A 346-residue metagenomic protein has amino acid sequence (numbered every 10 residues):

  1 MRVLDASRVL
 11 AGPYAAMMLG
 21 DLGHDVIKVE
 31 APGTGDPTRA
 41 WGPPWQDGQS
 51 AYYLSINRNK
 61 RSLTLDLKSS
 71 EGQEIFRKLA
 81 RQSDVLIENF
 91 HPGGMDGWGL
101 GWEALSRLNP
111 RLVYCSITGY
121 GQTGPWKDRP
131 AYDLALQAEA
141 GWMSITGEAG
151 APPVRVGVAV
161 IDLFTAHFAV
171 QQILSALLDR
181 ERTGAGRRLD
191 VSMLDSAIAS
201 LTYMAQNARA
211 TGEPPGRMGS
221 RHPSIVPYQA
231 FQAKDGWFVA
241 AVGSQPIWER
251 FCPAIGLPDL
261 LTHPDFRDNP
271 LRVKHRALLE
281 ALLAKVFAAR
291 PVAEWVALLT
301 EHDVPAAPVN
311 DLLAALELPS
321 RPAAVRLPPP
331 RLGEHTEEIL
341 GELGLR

Functional and structural regions predicted by a protein language model:
M1-R182, R331, H335-R346: N-terminal helix-loop segment corresponding to the beta1-alpha1 unit of nucleotide/adenylate-binding folds
M1-R2, G216, Q232, A297 (+1 more regions): Terminal low-complexity tails and localization/encapsulation signals of metabolic enzymes
G33, Y120-G121, M193-I198, D235-W237 (+3 more regions): Glycine-rich beta-alpha junction loops
D36-T38, A208-P215: Short Pro/Gly-enriched beta-strand edge/turn motifs at strand-loop
K60, G184, S320-P322: Glycine-centered positions within short beta-strands or beta-hairpins
Q122, G150-A159, E181-A197, G216-P223 (+1 more regions): Conserved Rossmann-fold dehydrogenase catalytic segment
A166-G186, A199-T211, C252-P258: Oxidoreductase and adenylate-handling cofactor-binding alpha/beta cores
R221, V226-H302, A306: Aromatic-enriched alpha-helical interface/lid elements that frame and gate functional surfaces
